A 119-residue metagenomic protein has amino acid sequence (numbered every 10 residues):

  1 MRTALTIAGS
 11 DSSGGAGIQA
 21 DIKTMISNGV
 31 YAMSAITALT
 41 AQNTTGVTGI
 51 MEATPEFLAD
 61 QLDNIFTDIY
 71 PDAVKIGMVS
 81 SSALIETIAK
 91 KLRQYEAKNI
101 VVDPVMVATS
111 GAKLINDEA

Functional and structural regions predicted by a protein language model:
M1-A73: Small-residue (G/A/S/T)-rich helix-start motifs and N-terminal tracts that mark the onset
I76, S81-A119: Conserved beta-alpha-beta core of the PfkB/ribokinase-like small-molecule kinase fold
